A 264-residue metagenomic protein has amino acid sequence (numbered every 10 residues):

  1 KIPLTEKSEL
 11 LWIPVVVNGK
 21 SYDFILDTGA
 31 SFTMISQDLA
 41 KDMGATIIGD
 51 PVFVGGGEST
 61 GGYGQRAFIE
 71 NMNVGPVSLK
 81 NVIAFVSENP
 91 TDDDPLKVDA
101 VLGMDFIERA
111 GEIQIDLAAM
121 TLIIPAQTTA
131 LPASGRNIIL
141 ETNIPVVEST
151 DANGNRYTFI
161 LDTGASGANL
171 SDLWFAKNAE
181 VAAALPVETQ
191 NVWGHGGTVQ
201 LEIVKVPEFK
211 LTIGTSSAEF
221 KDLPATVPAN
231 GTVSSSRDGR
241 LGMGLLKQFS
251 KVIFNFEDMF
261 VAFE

Functional and structural regions predicted by a protein language model:
K1-E264: Pepsin/retropepsin-fold aspartyl endopeptidases
